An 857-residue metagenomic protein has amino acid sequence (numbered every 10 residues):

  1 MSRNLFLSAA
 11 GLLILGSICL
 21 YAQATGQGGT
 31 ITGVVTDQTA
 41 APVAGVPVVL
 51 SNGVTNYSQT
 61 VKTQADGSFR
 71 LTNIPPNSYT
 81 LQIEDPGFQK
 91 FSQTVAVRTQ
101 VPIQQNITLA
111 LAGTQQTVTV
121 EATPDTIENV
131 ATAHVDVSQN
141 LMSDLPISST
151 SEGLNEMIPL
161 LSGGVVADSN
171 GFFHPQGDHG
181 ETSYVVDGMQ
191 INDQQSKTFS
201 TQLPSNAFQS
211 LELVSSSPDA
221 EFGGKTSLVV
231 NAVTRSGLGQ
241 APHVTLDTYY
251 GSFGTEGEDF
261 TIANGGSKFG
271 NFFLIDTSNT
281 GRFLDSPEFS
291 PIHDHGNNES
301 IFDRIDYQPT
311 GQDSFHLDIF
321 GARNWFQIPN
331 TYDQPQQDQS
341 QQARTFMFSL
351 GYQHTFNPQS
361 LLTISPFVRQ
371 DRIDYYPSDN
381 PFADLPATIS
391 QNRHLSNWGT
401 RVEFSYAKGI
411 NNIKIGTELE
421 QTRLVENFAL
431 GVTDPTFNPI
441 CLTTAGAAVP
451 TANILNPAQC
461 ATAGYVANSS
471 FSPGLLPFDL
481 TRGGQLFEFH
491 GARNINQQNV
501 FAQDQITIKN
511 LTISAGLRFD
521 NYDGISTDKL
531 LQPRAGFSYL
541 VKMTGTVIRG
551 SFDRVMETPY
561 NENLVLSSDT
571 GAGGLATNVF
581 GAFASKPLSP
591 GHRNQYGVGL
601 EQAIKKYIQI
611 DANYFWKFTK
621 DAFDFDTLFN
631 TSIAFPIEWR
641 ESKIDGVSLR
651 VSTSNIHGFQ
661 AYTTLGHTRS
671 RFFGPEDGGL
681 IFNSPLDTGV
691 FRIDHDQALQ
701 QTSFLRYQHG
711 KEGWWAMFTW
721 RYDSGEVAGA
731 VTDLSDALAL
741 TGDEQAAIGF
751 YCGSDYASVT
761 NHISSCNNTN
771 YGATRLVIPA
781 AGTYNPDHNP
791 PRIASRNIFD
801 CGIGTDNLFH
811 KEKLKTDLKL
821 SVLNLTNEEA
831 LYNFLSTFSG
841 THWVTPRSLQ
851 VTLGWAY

Functional and structural regions predicted by a protein language model:
S2-L5, I18-A133, N206: Periplasm-facing N-terminal accessory domains of Gram-negative outer-membrane beta-barrel systems
F88-T108, T114-A220, V229, V233-S236 (+3 more regions): Periplasmic N-terminal accessory/gating domains of Gram-negative outer-membrane beta-barrel systems
Y250-N279, E288-F326, S340-L362, P533: Transmembrane beta-barrel wall of Gram-negative outer-membrane proteins
D306-R323, A343-G524: Face-selective signature of the C-terminal outer-membrane beta-barrel domain
W325, R372, I525, Y539 (+6 more regions): Surface-exposed extracellular loop regions of Gram-negative outer-membrane beta-barrel proteins, predominantly
T363-F367, I373-Y375, L540, S585-E638 (+4 more regions): Membrane-embedded beta-barrel scaffold of Gram-negative outer-membrane proteins
T507-N510, Y614-F618, I637-T732: Gram-negative outer-membrane beta-barrel transporters
M717, R721-P779, I793-I798, T805-Y857: C-terminal beta-signal and adjacent terminal beta-strands/loops of Gram-negative outer-membrane beta-barrel proteins
